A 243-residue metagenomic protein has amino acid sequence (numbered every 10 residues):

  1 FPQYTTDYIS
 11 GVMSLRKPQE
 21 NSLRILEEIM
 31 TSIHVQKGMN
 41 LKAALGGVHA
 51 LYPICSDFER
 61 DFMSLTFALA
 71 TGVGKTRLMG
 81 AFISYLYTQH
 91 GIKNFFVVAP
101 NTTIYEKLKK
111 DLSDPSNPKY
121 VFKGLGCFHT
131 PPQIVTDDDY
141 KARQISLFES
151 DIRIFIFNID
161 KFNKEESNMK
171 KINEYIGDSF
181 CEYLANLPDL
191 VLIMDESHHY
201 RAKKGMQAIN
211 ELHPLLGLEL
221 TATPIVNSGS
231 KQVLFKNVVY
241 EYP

Functional and structural regions predicted by a protein language model:
F1-A68: Conserved pre-motif I regulatory segment
Y8-I9, A81-I83, I134-L147, I176-S179 (+1 more regions): Short alpha-helical segments and helix-capping/turn motifs at coil-helix boundaries
T31, F58-D61, K75, D114 (+1 more regions): ASCE P-loop NTPase motor core, strongest for the SF2 helicase catalytic module
T71-V73: The conserved Walker
K75-Y85: Motif I (Walker A/P-loop) of helicase-class P-loop NTPases
S84, T88, T102, K109-K110 (+1 more regions): Signature of the SF2 helicase/ATPase Hel1-core->accessory helical subdomain module
G91-K123: Conserved Walker A/P-loop ATP-binding site and its immediately adjacent core in helicase/helicase-like ATPase domains
K119-E174: Inter-Walker segment of RecA-like/P-loop motor cores
